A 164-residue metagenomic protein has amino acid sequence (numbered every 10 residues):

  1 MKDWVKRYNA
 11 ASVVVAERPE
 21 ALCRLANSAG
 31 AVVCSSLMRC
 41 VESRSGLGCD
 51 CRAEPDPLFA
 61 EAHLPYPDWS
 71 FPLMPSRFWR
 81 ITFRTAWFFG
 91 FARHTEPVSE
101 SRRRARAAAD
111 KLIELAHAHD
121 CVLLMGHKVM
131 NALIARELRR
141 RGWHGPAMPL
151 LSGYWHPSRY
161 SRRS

Functional and structural regions predicted by a protein language model:
M1-L58, P75-A107, G145, S152-W155: Active-site-proximal alpha-helix that buttresses catalytic centers in soluble enzyme cores
C40-S43, A62-Y66, N131-I134: Short catalytic/ligand-binding loop motif for oxyanion handling, primarily in non-cytosolic enzymes, centered on
G46-C49, W69-S70, E137-R141: Short, glycine/charged-enriched secondary-structure capping and boundary segments
L58-M74: Signature for phosphate-centric chemistry
R106-S164: Active-site-adjacent alpha-helix immediately C-terminal to a catalytic or transition-state-stabilizing loop
